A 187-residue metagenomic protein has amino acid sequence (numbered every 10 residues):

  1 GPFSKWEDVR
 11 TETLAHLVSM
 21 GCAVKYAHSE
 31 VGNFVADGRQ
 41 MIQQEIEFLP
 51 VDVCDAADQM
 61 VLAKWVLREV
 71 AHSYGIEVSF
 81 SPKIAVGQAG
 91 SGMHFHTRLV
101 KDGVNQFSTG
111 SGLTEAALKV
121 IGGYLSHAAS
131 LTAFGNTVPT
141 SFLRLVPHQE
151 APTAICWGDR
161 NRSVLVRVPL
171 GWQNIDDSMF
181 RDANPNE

Functional and structural regions predicted by a protein language model:
G1-E187: Glycine-rich, acidic/polar active-site loops that bind/position phosphate-bearing ligands
